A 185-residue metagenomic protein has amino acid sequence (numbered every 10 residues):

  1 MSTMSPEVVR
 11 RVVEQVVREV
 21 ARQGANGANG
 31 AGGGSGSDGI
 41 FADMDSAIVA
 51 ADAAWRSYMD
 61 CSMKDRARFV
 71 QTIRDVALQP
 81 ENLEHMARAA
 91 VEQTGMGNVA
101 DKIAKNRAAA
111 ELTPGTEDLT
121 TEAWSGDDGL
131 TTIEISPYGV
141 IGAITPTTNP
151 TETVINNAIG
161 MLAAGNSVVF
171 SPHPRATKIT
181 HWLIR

Functional and structural regions predicted by a protein language model:
S2-T131: N-terminal Rossmann-like NAD(P)+-binding subdomain of aldehyde/semialdehyde dehydrogenases
E117-R185: Conserved small-residue-rich beta-alpha loop and adjacent elements that most often cradle the phosphate/pyrophosphate
